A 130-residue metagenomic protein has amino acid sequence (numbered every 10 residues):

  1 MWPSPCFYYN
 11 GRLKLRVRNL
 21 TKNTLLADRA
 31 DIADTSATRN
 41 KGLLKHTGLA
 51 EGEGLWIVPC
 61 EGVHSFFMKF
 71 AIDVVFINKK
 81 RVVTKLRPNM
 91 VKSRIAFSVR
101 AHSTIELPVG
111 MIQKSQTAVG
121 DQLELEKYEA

Functional and structural regions predicted by a protein language model:
F7-A130: Compact, glycine-rich, soluble single-domain proteins
